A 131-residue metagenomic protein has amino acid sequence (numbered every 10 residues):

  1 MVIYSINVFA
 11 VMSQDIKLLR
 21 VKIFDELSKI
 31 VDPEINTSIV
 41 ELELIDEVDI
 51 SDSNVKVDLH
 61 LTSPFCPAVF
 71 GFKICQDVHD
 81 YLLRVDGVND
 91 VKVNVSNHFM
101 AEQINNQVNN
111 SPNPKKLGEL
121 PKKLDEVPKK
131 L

Functional and structural regions predicted by a protein language model:
V2-L131: Domain-level signature for proteins that mediate thiol-based redox and metal-cofactor handling
